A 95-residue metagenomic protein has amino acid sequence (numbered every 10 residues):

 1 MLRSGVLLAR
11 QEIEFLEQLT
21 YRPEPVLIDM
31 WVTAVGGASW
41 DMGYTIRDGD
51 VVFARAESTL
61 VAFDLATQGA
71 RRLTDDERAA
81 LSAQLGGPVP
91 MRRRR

Functional and structural regions predicted by a protein language model:
M1-L27, W31-A34, A38: Hydrophobic beta-strand-centered segment that forms part of the acyl-chain substrate-binding groove
T20-R22, T33-R95: HotDog/MaoC-like acyl-thioester-processing domains
